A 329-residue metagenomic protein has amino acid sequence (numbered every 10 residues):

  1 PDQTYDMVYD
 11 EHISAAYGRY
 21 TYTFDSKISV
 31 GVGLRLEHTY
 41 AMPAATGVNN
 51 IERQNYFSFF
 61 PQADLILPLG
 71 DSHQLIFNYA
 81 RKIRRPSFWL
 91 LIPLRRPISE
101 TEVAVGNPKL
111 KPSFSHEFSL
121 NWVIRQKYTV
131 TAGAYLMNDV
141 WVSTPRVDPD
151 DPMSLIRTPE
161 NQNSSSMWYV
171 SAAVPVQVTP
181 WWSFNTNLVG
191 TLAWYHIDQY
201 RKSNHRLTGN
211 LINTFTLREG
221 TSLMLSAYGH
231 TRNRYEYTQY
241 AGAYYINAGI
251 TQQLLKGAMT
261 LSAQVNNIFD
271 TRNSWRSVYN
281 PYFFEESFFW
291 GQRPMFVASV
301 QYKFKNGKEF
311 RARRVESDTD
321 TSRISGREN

Functional and structural regions predicted by a protein language model:
D2-H12, N50-F57, I98-E100, P108-P112 (+4 more regions): Replace "Gram-negative outer membrane beta-barrel proteins" with "bacterial and organellar outer membrane beta-barrel
T4-D10, K111, E117, T129-N187 (+2 more regions): Outer membrane beta-barrel strand-and-loop segments of large Gram-negative receptors, especially TonB-dependent
E11-I51, Y56-Q62, W181-T186, L192 (+1 more regions): Surface-exposed extracellular loop regions of Gram-negative outer-membrane beta-barrel proteins
A16-Y22, A63-L67, F118-I124, V170-V176 (+4 more regions): Residues on the lipid-exposed face of transmembrane beta-strands in outer-membrane beta-barrel proteins
K27-V30, L67, S72-L75, Q126-A132 (+5 more regions): Repeated loop/turn-to-beta-strand initiation elements of outer-membrane beta-barrel proteins
L36-M42, L67, Y79-R85, L94-R95 (+7 more regions): Transmembrane beta-strands of outer-membrane beta-barrel pores
Y40-M42, D71-E117, A132-P152, I268-Y282: Surface-exposed extracellular loop regions of Gram-negative outer-membrane beta-barrel proteins, predominantly
S203-N329: Conserved C-terminal beta-signal and adjacent last beta-strands/turns of outer-membrane beta-barrel proteins
